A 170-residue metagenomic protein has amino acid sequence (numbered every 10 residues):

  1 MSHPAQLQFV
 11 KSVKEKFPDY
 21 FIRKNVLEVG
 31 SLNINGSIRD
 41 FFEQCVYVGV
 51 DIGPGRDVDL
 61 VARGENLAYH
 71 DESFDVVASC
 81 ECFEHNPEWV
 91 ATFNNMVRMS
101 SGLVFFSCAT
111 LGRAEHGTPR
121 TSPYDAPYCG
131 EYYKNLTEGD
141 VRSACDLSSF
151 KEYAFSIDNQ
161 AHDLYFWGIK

Functional and structural regions predicted by a protein language model:
M1, F17, V58, C80-F83 (+2 more regions): Short N-terminal micro-motifs specific to bacterial/archaeal maturation and metal-cluster initiation sites
M1-Y20: Class I SAM-dependent methyltransferase Rossmann-like catalytic core, especially the SAM/SAH-binding loop
P4-Q8, F83-P87, N135: Conserved phosphate-coordination/catalytic loops
F17-V26, A126-G130: N-terminal/domain-start segments enriched in small and hydrophobic, helix-friendly residues, covering either
K24-A114, F166-I169: Conserved SAM-binding loop
P87-M99, L103-K170: S-adenosyl-L-methionine-dependent methyltransferase catalytic module, highlighting the catalytic core
